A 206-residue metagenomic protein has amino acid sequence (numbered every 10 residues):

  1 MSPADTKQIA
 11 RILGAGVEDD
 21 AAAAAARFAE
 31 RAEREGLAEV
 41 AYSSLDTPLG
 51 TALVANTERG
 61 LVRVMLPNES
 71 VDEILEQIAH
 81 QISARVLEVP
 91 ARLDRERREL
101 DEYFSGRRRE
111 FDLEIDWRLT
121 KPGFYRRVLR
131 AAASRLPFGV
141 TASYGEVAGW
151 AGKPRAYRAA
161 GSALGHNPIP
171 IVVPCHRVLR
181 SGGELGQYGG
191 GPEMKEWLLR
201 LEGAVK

Functional and structural regions predicted by a protein language model:
M1-P154, A204-K206: Basic nucleic-acid-binding alpha-helical/helix-turn surface characteristic of O6-alkylguanine DNA
Y103, A163, L201: Conserved catalytic core of Hanks-type protein kinase domains
K153-W197: Short glycine/serine-rich loop segments
M194, E202-A204: Glycine-biased, small-residue-rich flexible motifs in mid-sequence functional cores and linkers
